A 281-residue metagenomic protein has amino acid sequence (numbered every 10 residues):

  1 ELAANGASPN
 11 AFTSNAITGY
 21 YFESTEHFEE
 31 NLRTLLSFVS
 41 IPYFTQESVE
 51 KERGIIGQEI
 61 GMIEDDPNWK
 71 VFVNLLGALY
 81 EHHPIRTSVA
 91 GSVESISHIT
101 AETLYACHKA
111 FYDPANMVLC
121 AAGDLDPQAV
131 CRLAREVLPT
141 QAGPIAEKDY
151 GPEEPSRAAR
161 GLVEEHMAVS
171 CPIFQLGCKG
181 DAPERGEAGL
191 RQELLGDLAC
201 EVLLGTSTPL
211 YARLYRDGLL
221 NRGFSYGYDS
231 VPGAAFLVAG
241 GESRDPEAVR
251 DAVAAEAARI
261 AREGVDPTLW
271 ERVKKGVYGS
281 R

Functional and structural regions predicted by a protein language model:
L2-E147, V169-F174, R185-E187, R191 (+4 more regions): Charge-rich, well-structured scaffold segments of protease-associated domains
K148-E154: Glycine-rich, acidic
R157, A168-C171, L176-G180: Acidic, glycine-rich loop-and-beta core segments that form the ion-binding/anion-interacting portion of active sites
R160-V163: Flexible, small-/acidic-enriched active-site or ligand-binding loops
